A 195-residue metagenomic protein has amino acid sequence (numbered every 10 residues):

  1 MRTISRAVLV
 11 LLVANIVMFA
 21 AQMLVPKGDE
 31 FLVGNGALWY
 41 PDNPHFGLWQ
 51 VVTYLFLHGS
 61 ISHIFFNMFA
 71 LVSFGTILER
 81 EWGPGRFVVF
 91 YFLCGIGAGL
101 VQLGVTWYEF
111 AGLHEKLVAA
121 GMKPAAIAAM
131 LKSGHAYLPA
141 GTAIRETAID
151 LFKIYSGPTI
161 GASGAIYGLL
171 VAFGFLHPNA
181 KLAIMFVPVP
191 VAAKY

Functional and structural regions predicted by a protein language model:
M1-Y195: A detector for small-residue-rich transmembrane helices and their helix-helix packing motifs
